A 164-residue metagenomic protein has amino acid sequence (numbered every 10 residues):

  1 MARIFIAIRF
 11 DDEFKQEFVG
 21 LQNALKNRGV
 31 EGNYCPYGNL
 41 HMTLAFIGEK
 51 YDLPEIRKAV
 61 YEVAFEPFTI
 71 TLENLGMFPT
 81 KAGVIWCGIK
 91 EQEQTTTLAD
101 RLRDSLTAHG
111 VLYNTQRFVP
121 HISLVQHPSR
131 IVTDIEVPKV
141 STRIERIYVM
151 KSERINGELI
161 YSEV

Functional and structural regions predicted by a protein language model:
M1-V164: Histidine-dependent nucleotide/RNA phosphoesterase domain, centered on the 2H-phosphoesterase fold with its duplicated
